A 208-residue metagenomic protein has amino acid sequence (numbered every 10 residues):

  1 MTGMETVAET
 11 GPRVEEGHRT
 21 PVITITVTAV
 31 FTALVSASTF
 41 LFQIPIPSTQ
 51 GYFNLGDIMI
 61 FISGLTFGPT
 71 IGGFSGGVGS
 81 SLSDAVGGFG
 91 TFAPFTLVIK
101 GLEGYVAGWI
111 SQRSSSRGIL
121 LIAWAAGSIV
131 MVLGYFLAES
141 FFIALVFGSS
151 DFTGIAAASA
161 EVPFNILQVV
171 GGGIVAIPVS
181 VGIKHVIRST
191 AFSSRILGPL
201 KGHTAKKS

Functional and structural regions predicted by a protein language model:
M1-S208: Loop-helix junctions at membrane interfaces
